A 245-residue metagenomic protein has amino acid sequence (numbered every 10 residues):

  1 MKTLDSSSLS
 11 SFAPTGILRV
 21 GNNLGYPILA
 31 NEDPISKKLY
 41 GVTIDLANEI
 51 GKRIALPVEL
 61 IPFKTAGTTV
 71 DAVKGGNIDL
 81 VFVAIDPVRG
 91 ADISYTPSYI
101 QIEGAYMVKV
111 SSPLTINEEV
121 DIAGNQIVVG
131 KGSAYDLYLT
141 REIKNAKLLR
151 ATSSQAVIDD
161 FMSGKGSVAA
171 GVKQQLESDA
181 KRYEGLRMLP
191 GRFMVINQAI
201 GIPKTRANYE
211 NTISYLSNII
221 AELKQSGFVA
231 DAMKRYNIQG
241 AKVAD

Functional and structural regions predicted by a protein language model:
M1-A84, L223-S226: Extracytoplasmic small-molecule ligand-binding "clamshell" domains of the periplasmic binding protein/Venus flytrap
M1-T3, G41-R53, S112, N125-Q126 (+3 more regions): Extended ligand-binding regions for polar small-molecule ligands
I17-N22, Y40, E118-S133, K147-L148: Short loop->beta-strand "edge-of-pocket" segments that line small-molecule binding or catalytic clefts across diverse
L18-G21, V81, M107, Q126-V129 (+2 more regions): Short, well-ordered beta-strand segments
L24, Q101-V108, K173, E177-I220 (+1 more regions): Periplasmic-binding protein-like
A30-S36, A47-P57, D121, G132-S153 (+3 more regions): Ligand-binding cleft/hinge of the Venus flytrap
I44, N48, K52, P57-D121 (+1 more regions): Acidic, polar ligand-binding/catalytic clefts
G67, A84-D92, Y138-R141, M162-S163 (+1 more regions): A ligand-binding cleft/hinge motif common to bilobed small-molecule-binding domains
